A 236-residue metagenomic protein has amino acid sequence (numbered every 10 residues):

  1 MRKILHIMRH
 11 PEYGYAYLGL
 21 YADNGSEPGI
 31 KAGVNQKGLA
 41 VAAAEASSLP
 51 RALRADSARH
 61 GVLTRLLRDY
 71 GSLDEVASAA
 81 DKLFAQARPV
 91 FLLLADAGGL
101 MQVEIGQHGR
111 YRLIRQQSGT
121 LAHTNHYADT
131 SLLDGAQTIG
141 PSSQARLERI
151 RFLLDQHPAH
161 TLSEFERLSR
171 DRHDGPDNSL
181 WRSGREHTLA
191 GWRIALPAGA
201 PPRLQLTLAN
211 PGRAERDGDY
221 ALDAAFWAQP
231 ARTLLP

Functional and structural regions predicted by a protein language model:
M1-R59, A85-A87: A contiguous strand-loop segment
Y15-A16, A40, G99-M101, R110-Y111 (+1 more regions): Hydrophobic residues embedded in beta-strands of well-ordered beta-sheets
D23-K31, S78-A80, R88-P89, L93-I105: Structured soluble/peripheral alpha/beta segments that form catalytic or ligand/cofactor-binding pockets
G33-L39, A43-A80, Q137-R149: Helix-start/capping segments and mature chain N-termini
G33-N35, L93, R193-A195: Well-ordered beta-strand positions
S47-L49, Q107-Y111, N210-R213: Short, surface-exposed beta-strand-loop junctions and turns on beta-sheet-rich folds
G71-D81, A85-R88, D96-G99, L121-P236: C-terminus-biased signal that marks the final domain/tail of proteins
A97-A122: Extended amphipathic alpha-helical segments with heptad-repeat/coiled-coil character used for oligomerization, fusion
